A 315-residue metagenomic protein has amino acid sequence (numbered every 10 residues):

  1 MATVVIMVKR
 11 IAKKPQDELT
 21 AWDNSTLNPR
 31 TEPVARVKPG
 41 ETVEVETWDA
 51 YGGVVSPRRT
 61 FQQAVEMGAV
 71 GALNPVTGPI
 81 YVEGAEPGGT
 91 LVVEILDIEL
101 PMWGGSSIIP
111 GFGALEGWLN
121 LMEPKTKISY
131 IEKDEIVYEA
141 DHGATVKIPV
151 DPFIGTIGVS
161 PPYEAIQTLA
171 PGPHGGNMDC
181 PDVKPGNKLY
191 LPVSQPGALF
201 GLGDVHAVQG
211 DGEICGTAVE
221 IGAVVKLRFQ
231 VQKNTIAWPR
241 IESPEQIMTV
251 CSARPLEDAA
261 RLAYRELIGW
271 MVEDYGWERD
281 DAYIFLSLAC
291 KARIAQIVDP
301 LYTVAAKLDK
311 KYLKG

Functional and structural regions predicted by a protein language model:
A2-G68: N-terminal, Lys/Arg-enriched amphipathic/low-complexity engagement segments that precede the first folded domain
E18-N28, A69-T77, I166-H174, L267: Short, structured beta-strand/loop micro-motifs enriched in basic residues and often containing a Trp
G40, A85-G88, G186: Loop/turn positions that initiate beta-strands
V45, T90-V93, L191: A generic structural signal for residues embedded in beta-strands
A50-F61, I98-I108, G197-A207, A295-V298: Short, Lys/Arg- and Gly-enriched loop/turn segments at beta-strand edges
P75, D97-K184: Intrinsically disordered, low-complexity linker/loop segments enriched in Gly/Pro and charged/polar residues
V150-E257: Conserved mixed alpha/beta catalytic, RNA-binding, or beta-rich assembly cores of soluble enzyme, regulatory
